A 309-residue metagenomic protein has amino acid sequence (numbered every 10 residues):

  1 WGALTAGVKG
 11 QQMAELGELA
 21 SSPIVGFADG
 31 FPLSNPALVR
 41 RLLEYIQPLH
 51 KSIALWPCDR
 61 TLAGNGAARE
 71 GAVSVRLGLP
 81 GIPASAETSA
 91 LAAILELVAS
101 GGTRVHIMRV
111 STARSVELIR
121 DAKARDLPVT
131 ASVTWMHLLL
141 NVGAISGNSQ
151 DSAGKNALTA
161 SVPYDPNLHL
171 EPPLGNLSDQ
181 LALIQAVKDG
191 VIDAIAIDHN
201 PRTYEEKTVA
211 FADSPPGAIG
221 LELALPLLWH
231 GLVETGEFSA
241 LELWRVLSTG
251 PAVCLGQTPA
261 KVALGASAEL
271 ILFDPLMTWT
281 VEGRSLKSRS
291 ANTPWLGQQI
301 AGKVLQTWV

Functional and structural regions predicted by a protein language model:
W1, W56, I271-D274: Residue-level recognition of conserved beta-strand edge/terminus positions
W1-Q11: Metal-cofactor-binding active-site regions of metalloenzymes
L4, G30, D274: Conserved residues at the C-terminal ends of beta-strands
Q11-I195: Histidine/acidic residue-rich metal-binding segments in metalloenzymes
A63, V116, L139, T203-E205 (+2 more regions): Glycine/Thr-rich phosphate-binding loops of Rossmann-like dinucleotide-binding domains
V75-R104, N167, Q185-D189, D193-I195 (+1 more regions): His/Asp/Glu-enriched, well-ordered alpha-helical/loop segment that forms or immediately abuts the divalent-metal
T112, M136, N200-R202, M277-T278: Short, glycine-/Ser/Thr-/acidic-enriched flexible segments
A210-D213, S267-V309: C-terminal cap of metal-dependent C-N hydrolases
